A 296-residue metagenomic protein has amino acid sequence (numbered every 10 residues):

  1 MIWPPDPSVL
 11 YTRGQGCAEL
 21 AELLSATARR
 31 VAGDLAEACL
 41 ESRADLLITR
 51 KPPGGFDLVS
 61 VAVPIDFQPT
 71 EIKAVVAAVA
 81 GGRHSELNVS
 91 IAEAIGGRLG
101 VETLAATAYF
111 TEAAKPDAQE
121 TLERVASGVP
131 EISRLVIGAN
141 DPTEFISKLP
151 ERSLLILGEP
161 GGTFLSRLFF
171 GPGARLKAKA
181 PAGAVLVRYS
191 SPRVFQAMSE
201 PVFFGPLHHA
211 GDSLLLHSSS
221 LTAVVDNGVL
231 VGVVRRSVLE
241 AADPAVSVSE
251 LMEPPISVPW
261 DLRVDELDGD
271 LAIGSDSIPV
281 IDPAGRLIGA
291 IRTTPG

Functional and structural regions predicted by a protein language model:
M1-E93, R98, L104-A108, A113 (+4 more regions): Intrinsically disordered or low-complexity boundary/linker segments at protein termini and domain junctions
E41-S42, L149-E151, H217, G274: Active-site charged/polar residues at nucleotide-handling catalytic sites that mediate phosphoryl, nucleotidyl
E112-T121: GTPase G-domain guanine-specificity segment
I137-T143: Conserved active-site histidine-acidic residue motif and adjacent donor-binding/catalytic loop of glycosyltransferases
F164-G171: Glycine/threonine-rich flexible loop motifs
F203-S219, V225-D226, I256-D276, V280-A284 (+1 more regions): The conserved cystathionine-beta-synthase
V231-R235, L239, I288-T294: Short hydrophobic beta-strand motif reused across regulatory alpha/beta modules
